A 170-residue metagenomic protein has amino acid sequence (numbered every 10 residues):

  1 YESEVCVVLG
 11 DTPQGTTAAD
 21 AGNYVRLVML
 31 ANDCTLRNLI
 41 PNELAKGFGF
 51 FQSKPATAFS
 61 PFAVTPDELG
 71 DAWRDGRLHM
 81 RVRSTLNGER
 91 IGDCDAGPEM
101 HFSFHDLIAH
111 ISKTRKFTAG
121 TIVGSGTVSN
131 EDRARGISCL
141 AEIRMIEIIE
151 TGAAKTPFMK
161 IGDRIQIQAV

Functional and structural regions predicted by a protein language model:
Y1-H110, I137-L140, I146-I149, A154-P157 (+1 more regions): Glycine-enriched loop-and-adjacent helix/strand subsegments that border the catalytic/binding cleft of enzyme cores
C6, T121-I122: Beta-sheet entry/capping signal
T12-Q14, V128-D132, E147, V170: Short, charged beta-turn/beta-strand-edge "cap" motif at the junction between a beta-strand and an adjacent loop
I111, R115: Hydrophobic pocket-lining residues that define ligand/cofactor binding sites across diverse proteins
K116-F117, M159: Short, well-ordered loop/turn sites that connect or cap secondary structure elements
A119-G120, G162: Loop/turn positions that initiate beta-strands
F158-M159, V170: Short glycine/proline-enriched turn or capping motifs at secondary-structure junctions
